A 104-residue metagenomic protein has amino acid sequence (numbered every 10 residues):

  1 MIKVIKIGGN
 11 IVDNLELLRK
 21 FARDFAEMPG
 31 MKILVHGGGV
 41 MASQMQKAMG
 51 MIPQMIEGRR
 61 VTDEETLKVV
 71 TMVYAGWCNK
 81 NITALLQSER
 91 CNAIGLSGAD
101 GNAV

Functional and structural regions predicted by a protein language model:
M1-V104: Nucleotide/pyrophosphate-binding catalytic subdomain
